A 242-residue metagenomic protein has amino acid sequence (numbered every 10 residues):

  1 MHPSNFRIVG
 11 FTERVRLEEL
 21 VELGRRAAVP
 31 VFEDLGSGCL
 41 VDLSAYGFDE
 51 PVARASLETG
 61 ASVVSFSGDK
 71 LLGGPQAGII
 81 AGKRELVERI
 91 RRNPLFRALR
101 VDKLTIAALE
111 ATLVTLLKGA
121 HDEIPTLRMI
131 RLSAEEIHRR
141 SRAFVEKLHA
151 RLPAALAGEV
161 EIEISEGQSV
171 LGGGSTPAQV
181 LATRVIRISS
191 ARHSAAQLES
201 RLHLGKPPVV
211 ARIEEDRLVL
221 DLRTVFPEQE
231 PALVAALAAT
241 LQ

Functional and structural regions predicted by a protein language model:
M1-T115, A236: Conserved PLP-enzyme active-site core in the AAT-like
I8-T12, S44-F48, G82, R97-V101 (+5 more regions): Catalytic cores of large soluble enzymes that bind and process phosphate-bearing ligands
A28-F32, G68, R100-L104, G119-P125 (+2 more regions): Flexible, glycine/charged-enriched surface loops at secondary-structure junctions
L71, L95, R131-A134, L218: Glycine-rich phosphate/diphosphate-binding loops and the adjacent beta-loop-alpha structural elements that coordinate
E85, V101-L152, G167, P177: Structural motif of enzymes handling amino- and sulfur-group chemistry
R89-I90, L99, D122, A195-E199 (+1 more regions): Extended hydrophobic-aromatic, low-complexity segments
H138-E228, A232-L233: Conserved C-terminal alpha-helix-loop-beta "cap" of PLP-dependent enzymes that closes/shapes the active-site mouth
A239-Q242: Catalytic-site microenvironment of enzymes that process N-acetyl-hexosamine-containing cell-wall polysaccharides
